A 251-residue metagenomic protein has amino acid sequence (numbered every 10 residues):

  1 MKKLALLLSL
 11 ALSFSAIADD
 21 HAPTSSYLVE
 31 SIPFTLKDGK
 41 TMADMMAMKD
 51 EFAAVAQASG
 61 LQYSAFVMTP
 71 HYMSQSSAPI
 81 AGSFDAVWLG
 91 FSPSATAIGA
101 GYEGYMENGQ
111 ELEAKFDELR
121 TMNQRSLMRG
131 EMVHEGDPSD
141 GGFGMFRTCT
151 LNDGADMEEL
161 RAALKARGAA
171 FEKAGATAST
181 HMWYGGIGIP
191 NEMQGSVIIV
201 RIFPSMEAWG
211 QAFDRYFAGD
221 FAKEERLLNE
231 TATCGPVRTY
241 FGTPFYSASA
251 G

Functional and structural regions predicted by a protein language model:
M1-A18: Gram-negative bacterial Sec-dependent N-terminal signal peptides
A18-G251: Short S/T/G/P-rich N-terminal loop/turn motif that feeds into the first structured element of a domain
